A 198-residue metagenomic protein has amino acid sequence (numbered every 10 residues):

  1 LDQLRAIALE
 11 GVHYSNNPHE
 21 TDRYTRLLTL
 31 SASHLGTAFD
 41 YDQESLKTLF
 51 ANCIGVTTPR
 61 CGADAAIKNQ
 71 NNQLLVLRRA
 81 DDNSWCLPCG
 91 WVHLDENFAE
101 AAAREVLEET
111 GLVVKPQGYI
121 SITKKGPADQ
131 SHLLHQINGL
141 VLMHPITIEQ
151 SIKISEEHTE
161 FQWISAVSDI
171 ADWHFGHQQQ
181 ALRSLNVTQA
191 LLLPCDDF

Functional and structural regions predicted by a protein language model:
L1-R26, L30, S84, E156-F198: Nudix hydrolase/Nudix homology domain
T21, T25-D64: Acidic, metal-coordinating catalytic segment for phosphate/diphosphate chemistry, firing primarily on the Nudix
Y41-S45, E96, L192: Juxtamembrane/interface motifs at transmembrane-helix termini
L46-L87, V114, G118, P145: N-terminal strand-loop-strand
V92-P116, K124-Q180: Unchanged
